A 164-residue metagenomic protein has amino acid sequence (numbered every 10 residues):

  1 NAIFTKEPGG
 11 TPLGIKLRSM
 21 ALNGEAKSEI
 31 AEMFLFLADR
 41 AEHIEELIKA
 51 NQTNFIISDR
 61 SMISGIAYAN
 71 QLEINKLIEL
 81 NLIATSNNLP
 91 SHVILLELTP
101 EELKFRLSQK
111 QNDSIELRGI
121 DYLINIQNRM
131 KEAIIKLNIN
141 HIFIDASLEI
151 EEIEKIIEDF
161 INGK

Functional and structural regions predicted by a protein language model:
N1-A2, I56, S91-V93, H141: Hydrophobic anchor at the start of a short beta-strand that flanks the dinucleotide cofactor-binding loop
I3-E79, A84: ATP-dependent small-molecule kinase phosphotransfer cores that center on conserved nucleotide phosphate-binding segments
E7, A38, L98, D145-A146: Active-site donor-binding loop signature of nucleotide-sugar glycosyltransferases
G9-P12, M62-I63, L98-L103, E149-I150: Conserved nucleotide-binding/hydrolysis micro-motifs of P-loop NTPases
S58-R60, L96, I144: Active-site flanking residues adjacent to catalytic metal/cofactor-binding acidic residues
G65-N128: A glycine- and Lys/Arg-enriched "phosphate-lid" helix/loop adjacent to the NTP-binding pocket of small-molecule kinases
E101-K164: NTP-dependent small-molecule kinase module
